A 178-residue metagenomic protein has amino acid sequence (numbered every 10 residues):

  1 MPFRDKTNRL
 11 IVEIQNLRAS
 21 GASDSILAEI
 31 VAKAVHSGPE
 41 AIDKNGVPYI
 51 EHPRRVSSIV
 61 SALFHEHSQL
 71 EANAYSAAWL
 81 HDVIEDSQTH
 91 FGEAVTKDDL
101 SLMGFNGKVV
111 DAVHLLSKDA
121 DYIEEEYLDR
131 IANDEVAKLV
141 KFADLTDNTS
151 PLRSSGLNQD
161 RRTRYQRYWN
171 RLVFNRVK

Functional and structural regions predicted by a protein language model:
M1-K178: Active-site helical microenvironments for divalent-metal-assisted chemistry
